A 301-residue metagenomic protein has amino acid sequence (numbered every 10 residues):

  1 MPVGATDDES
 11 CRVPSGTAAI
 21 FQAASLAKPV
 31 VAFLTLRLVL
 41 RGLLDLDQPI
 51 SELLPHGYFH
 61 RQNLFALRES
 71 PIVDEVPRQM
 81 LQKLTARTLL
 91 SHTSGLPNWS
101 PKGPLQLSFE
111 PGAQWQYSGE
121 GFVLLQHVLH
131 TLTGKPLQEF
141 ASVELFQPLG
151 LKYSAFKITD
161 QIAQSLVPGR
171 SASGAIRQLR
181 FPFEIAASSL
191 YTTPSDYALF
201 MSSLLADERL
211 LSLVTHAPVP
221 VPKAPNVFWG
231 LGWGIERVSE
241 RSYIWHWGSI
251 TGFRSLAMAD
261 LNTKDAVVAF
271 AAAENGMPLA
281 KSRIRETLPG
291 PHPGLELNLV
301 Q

Functional and structural regions predicted by a protein language model:
M1-G4, A18, Q22, A113-Q114 (+5 more regions): Catalytic loop of the DD-peptidase/beta-lactamase superfamily, centered on the K-T-G motif and neighboring
M1-V3, W99-G103, K157-I158, A280: Short, solvent-exposed loop/turn and secondary-structure capping segments
A5-E120, T133-K135: Active-site-proximal loop and beta-strand segments within enzyme catalytic domains
V30-A32, G121-Q126, S195-L199: Well-ordered alpha-helical segments within folded domains of soluble proteins
H56-L64, L145-A155, P220-P225: Short, mixed-charge aromatic SLiMs
D74-L81, D160-A186, G234-E236: Carbohydrate-binding/catalytic loop surfaces
S94-N98, G150-S154, R209, V219: Generic structural signal for secondary-structure transition and capping sites
L107-P111, W115, T131, G150 (+3 more regions): A small/polar active-site loop signature that marks catalytic segments
